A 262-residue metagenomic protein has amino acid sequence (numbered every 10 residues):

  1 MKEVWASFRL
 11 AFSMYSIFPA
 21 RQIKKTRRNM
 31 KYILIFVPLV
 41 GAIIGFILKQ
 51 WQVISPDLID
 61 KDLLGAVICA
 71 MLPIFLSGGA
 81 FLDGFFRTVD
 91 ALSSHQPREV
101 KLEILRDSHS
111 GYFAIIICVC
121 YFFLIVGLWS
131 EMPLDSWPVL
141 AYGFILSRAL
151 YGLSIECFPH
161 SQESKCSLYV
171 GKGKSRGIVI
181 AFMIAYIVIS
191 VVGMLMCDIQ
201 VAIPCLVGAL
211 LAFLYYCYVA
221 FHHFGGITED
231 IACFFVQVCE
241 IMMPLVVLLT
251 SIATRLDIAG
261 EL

Functional and structural regions predicted by a protein language model:
M1-K25: Membrane-proximal soluble regions of multi-pass membrane proteins
I17, F81, D90, C118 (+2 more regions): Alpha-helical transmembrane segments and their lipid-water interface positions in multi-pass membrane proteins
A20, I43, I47-S55, L72 (+11 more regions): Alpha-helical membrane-inserting segments
A20-K24, A80, V100, I104 (+2 more regions): C-terminal ends of transmembrane helices
N29, Y218-M242: Interfacial loop-to-transmembrane junctions
K31-L48, A91-D135, V139-L140, G177-M194 (+1 more regions): Multi-pass membrane catalytic core of lipid/isoprenoid biosynthesis enzymes
L34-V89, P138-Y142, V201-H222: Membrane-embedded alpha-helical segments that form the functional core of polytopic membrane enzymes, especially those
R98, A149-I184, F224-I227: Solvent-exposed interhelical
